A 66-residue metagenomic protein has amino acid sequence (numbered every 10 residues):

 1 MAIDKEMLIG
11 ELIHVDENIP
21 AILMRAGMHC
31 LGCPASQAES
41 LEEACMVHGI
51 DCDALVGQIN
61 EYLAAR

Functional and structural regions predicted by a protein language model:
M1-R66: Domain-level signature for proteins that mediate thiol-based redox and metal-cofactor handling
